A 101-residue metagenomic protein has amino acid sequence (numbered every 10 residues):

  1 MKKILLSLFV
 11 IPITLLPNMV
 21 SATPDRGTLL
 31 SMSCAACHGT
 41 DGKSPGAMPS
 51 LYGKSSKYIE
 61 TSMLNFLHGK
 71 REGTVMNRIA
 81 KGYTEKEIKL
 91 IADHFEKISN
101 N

Functional and structural regions predicted by a protein language model:
M1-I4: Positively charged n-region of N-terminal signal peptides that target proteins for export
S7-L15: Bacterial N-terminal signal peptides
L15-S31, A47-P49, N65, S99-N100: Electrostatic cytochrome c docking/interface patches
T23, T40, I79, H94-E96: Residue-level hotspots at or immediately adjacent to binding/recognition sites across diverse folds
M32-T40, I91: The canonical Cys-X-X-Cys-His
C37-S44, E96, N100: Detector for the c-type heme attachment site
D41-R71, N77, K81: Gly/Gly-Pro-rich "capping" loops immediately C-terminal to redox-active cysteine motifs in periplasmic/lumenal
H68, K81-N101: C-terminal capping alpha-helices of c-type cytochrome domains
